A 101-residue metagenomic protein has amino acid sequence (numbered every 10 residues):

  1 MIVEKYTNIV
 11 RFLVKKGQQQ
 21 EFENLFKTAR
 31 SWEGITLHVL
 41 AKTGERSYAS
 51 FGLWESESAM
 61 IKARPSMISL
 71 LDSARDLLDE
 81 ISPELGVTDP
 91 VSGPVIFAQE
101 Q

Functional and structural regions predicted by a protein language model:
M1-S69, S73-Q101: Short S/T/G/P-rich N-terminal loop/turn motif that feeds into the first structured element of a domain
